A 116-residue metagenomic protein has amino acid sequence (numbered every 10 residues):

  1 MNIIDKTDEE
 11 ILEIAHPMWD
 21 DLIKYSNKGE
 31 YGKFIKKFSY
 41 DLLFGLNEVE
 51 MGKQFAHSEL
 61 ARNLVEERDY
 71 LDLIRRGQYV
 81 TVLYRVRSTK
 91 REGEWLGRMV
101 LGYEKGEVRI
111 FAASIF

Functional and structural regions predicted by a protein language model:
M1-K28: Short, low-complexity N-terminal intrinsically disordered segments enriched in polar/charged residues
I4, E9-L12, V49, Q54 (+1 more regions): Ribonuclease/tRNase effector modules and their secretory precursors
M18, L43-G45: Localized chelating/binding microdomains that coordinate divalent metal ions or stabilize phosphate-bearing
K24, K36, K53: Replace "anionic and nucleotidyl ligands
N27-D41: Short, well-ordered alpha-helical segments enriched in acidic and aromatic residues
K37-Y40, V49, H57: Residues within well-ordered alpha-helical secondary structure of globular protein domains
G52-Y103, A112-F116: Surface-exposed, charged secondary-structure patches
